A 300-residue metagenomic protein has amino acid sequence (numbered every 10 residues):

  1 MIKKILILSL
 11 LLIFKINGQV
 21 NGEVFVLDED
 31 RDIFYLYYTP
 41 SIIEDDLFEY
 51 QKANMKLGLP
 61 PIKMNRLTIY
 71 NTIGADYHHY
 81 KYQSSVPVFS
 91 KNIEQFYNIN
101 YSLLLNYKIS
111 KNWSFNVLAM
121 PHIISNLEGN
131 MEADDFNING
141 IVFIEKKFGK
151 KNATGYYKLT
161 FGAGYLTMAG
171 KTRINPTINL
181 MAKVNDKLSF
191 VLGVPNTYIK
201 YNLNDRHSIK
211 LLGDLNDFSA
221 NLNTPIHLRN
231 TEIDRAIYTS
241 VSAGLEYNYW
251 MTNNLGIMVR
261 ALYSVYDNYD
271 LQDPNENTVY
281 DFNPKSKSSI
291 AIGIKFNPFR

Functional and structural regions predicted by a protein language model:
V20-M131, F143: Transmembrane beta-barrel domains of bacterial outer-membrane proteins
L36, N71-I73, N116-A119, L159-A163 (+4 more regions): Membrane-embedded beta-strand positions of outer-membrane beta-barrel proteins
Y38-I42, I73-K81, P121-L127, K146 (+6 more regions): Transmembrane beta-strands of outer-membrane beta-barrel pores
E49-A53, I93-I99, E132-G140, T172-P176 (+3 more regions): Residues that define the transmembrane beta-barrel architecture of outer-membrane proteins
L57-P61, Y107, I144-F148, A182 (+4 more regions): Residue-level signature of outer-membrane beta-barrel architecture
M64-Y70, N112-F115, G149-L159, K187-F190 (+4 more regions): Repeated loop/turn-to-beta-strand initiation elements of outer-membrane beta-barrel proteins
K81-V88, L127-A133, K171-T177, L222-L228 (+1 more regions): Outer-membrane beta-barrel translocator domains and adjoining extracellular loop/strand segments of Gram-negative
I178-M181, P284-R300: Outer-membrane beta-barrel "beta-signal"
